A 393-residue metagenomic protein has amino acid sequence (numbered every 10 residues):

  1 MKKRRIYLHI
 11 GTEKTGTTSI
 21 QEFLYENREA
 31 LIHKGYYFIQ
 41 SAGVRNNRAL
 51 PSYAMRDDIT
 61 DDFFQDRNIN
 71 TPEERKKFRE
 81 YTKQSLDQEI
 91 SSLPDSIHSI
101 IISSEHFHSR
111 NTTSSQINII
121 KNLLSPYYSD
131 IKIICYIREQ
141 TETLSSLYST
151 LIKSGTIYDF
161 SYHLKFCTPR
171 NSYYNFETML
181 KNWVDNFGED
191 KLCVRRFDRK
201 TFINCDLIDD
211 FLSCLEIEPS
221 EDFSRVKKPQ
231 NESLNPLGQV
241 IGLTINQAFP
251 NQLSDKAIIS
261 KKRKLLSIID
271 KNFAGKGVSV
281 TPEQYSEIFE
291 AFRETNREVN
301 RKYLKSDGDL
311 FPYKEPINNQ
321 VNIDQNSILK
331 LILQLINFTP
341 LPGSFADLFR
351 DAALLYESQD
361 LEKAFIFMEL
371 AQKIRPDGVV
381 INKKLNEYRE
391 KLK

Functional and structural regions predicted by a protein language model:
M1-D360: Anion-recognition interface
L348, V380-I381: TPR alpha-solenoid repeat register
L355, E387-L392: TPR/TPR-like alpha-solenoid repeats
L370-A371: Canonical positions in the second alpha-helix
